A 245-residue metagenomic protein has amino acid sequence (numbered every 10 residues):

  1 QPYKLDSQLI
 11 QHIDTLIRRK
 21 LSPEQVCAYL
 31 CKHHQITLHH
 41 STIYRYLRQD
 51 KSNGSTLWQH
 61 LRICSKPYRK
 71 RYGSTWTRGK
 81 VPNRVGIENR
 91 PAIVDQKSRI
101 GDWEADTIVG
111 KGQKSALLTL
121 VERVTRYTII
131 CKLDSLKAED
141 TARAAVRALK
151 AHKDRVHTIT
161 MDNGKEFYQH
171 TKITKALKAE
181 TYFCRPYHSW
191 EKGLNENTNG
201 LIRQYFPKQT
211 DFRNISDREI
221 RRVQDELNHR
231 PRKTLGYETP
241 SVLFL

Functional and structural regions predicted by a protein language model:
Q1, I36-D95: Basic, flexible linker segments flanking DNA-binding modules in nucleic acid-interacting mobile-element proteins
S7-R19, Y29-L30, K150, T174-L245: Charged alpha-helix within mobile-element recombinases
I13, V26, I43, D106 (+7 more regions): Mobile genetic element proteins and their domesticated derivatives, centered on retroelements and DNA transposons
P23-Q35: DNA-recognition alpha helix
D95, I108, G112-I129: Short conserved beta-strand segments at catalytic cores or DNA/RNA-binding microdomains of nucleic-acid binding
I100-G110: Two-metal-ion RNase H-like nuclease active-site motif
V109-Q113, I130-K153: Active-site beta-loop-alpha junctions of metal-dependent nucleic acid enzymes, especially the RNase H-like/DDE
D154-Q169, Y187: Acidic/histidine-rich, metal-coordinating catalytic segments
